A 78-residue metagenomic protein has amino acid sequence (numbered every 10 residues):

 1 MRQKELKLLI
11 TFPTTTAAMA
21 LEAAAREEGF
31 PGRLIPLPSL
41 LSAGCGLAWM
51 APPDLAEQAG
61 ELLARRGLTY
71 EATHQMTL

Functional and structural regions predicted by a protein language model:
M1-K4, L41: Solvent-exposed alpha-helices and their adjacent loops that cap or buttress functional pockets in soluble metabolic
L9-E61, R65, Q75: Amphipathic, hydrophobic secondary-structure cores in small proteins
E71-L78: Short, charged, intrinsically disordered terminal tails
